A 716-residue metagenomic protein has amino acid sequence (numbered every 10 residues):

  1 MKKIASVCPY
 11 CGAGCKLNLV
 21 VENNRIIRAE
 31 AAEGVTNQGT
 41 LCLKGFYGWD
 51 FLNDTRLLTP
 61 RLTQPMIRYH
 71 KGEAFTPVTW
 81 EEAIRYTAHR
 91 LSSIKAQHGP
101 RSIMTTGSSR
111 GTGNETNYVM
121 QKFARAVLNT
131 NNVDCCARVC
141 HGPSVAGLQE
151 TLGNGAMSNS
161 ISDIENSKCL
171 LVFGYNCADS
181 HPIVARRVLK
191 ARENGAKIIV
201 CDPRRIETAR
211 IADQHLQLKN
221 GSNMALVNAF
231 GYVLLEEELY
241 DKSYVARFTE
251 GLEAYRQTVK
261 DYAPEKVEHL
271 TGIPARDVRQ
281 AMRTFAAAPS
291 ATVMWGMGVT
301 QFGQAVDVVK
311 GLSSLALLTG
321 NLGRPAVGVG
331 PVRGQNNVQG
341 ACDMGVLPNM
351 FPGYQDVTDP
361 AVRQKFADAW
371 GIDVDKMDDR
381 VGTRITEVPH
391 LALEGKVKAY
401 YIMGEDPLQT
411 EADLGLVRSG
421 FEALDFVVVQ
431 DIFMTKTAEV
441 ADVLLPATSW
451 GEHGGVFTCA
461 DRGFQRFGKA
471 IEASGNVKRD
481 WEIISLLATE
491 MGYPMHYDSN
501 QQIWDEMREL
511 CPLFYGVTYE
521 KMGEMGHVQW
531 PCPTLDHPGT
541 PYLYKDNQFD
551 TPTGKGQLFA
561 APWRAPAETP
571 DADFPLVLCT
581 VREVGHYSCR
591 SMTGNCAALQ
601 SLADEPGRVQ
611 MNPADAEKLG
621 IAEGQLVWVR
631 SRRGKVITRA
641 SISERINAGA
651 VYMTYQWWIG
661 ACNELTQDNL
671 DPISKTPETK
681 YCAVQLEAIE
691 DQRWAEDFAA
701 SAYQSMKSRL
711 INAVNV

Functional and structural regions predicted by a protein language model:
M1-L239, F248-A254, D261, K266 (+6 more regions): N-terminal export/assembly segments and adjacent metallocofactor-ligating motifs of anaerobic energy-metabolism
H70-P77, L239-A275, P352-M377, A470-T540 (+4 more regions): N-terminal leader/propeptide and maturation segments of large enzyme subunits in energy/redox metabolism and hydrolases
I161, G451-A473, I483-A488, G492: Glycine/threonine-rich phosphate-binding loop and adjacent beta-strand/alpha-helix elements that clamp
C177-R186, D406-L416, G455-T458: Glycine/threonine-rich flexible loop motifs
R204-E207, I432-G468: Flexible glycine/proline-rich, aromatic-decorated loop/lid segments
F285-H390, D461, P533-P538, N547-Q557: A glycine-rich, hydrophobic/aromatic-adjacent loop/helix-cap motif
V332, Q339-P348, I503-A598: Long, low-complexity segments enriched in small/aliphatic residues
S474-N476, D480-V528, C589, G594-Q610 (+1 more regions): Long, contiguous, secondary-structure-rich segments that constitute the structural scaffold of globular domains
